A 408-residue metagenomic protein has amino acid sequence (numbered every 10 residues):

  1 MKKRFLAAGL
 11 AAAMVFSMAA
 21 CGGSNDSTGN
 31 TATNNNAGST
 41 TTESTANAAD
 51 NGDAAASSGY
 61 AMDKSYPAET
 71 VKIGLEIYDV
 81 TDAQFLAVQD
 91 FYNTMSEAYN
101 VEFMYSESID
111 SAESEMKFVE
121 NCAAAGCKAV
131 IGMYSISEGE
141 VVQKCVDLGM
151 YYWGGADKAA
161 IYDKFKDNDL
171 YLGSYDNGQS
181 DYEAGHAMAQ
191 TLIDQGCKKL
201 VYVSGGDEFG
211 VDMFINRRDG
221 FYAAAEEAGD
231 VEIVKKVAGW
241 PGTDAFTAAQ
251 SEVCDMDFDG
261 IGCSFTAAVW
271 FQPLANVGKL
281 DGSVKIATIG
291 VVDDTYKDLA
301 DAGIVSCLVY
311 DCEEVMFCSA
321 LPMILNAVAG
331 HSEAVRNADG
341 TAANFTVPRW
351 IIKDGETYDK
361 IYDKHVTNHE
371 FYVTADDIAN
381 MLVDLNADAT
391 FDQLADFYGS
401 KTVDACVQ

Functional and structural regions predicted by a protein language model:
A19-T42: Bacterial lipoprotein signal-peptidase II cleavage site
A55-K64, E69, M323-Q408: Hinge/cleft segment of the Venus flytrap/periplasmic-binding protein
A55-S96, M104-M116, E120, Y134-S137 (+1 more regions): Extracytoplasmic "Venus flytrap"
G59-Y60, Y66-P67, E115, L172-V201 (+3 more regions): Hydrophobic alpha-helical segments within soluble ligand-binding/sensing domains
I73-I77, Y92, D176-G178, Y182-A228 (+2 more regions): An alpha-beta-alpha
G74-E76, F103, A124-Y134, Y151-A156 (+5 more regions): Periplasmic-binding protein-like
Y92, M116, A129-G149, F221 (+2 more regions): Hydrophobic alpha-helical
E140-E183, D294-D298: Flexible loop/hinge segments that line or gate small-molecule binding clefts
